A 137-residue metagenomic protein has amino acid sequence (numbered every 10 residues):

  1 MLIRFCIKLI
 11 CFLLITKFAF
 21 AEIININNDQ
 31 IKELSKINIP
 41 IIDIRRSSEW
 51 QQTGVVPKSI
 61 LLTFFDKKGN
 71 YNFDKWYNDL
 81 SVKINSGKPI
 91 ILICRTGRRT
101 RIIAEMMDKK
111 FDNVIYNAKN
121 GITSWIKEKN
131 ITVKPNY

Functional and structural regions predicted by a protein language model:
L2-F5, F18-D29, E33-I37, S47-P89 (+1 more regions): Rhodanese-like catalytic fold shared by cysteine-dependent sulfurtransferases and DSP/PTP-type phosphatases
K8-K17: Bacterial N-terminal signal peptides
I41-D43: Structural scaffold elements adjacent to functional motifs in cytosolic proteins
I93-C94: Short, surface-exposed ligand- or partner-binding patches at beta-edge/loop junctions that are enriched in aromatics
